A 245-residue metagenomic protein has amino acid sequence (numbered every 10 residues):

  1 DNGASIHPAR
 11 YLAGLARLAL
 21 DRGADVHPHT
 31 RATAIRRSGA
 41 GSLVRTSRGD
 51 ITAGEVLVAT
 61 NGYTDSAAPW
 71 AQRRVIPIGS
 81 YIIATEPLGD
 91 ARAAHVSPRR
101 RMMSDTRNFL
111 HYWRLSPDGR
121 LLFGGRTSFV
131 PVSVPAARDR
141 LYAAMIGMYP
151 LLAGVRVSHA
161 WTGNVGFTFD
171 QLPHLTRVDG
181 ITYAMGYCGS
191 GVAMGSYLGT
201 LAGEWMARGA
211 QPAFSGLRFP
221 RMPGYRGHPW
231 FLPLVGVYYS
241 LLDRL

Functional and structural regions predicted by a protein language model:
D1, T176-Y183: Glycine/charged-rich beta-loop-alpha catalytic/anionic-binding loops adjacent to active sites
D1-G54: Helical element adjacent to the flavin cofactor pocket in flavoenzyme catalytic cores
A4-P8, L12, M102, T106 (+6 more regions): Generic structural signal for well-ordered, non-membrane alpha-helical segments in soluble metabolic enzymes
I6, L15, G54, A59-A68 (+4 more regions): N-terminal FAD-binding dinucleotide-binding subdomain shared by FAD-dependent oxidases/monooxygenases
A32-A34, A40, D50-D90, A94-D179 (+1 more regions): Active-site substrate-recognition segment that forms the wall of the catalytic cavity or substrate channel
G180-L245: C-terminal lid/capping helical subdomain adjacent to the catalytic/cofactor pocket in oxidative enzymes
